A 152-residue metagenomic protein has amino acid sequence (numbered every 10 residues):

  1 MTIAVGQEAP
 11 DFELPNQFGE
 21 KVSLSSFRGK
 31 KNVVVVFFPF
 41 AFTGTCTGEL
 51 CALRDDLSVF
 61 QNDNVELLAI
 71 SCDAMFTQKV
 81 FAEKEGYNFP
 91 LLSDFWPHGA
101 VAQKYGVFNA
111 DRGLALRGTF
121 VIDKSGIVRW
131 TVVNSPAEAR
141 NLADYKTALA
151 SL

Functional and structural regions predicted by a protein language model:
M1-L152: Chalcogenol-based redox active-site neighborhoods
